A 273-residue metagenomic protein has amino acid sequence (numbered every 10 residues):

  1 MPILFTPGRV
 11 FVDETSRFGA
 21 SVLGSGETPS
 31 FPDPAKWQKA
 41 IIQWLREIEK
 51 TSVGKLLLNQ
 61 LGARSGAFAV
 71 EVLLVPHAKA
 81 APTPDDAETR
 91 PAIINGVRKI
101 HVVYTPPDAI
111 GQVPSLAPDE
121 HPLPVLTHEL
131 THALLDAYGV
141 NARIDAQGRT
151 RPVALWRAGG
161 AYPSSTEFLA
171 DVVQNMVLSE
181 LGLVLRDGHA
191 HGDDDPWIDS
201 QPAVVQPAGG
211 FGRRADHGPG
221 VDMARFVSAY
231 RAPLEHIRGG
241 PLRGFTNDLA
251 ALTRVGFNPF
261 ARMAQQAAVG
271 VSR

Functional and structural regions predicted by a protein language model:
M1-A92: A metal-dependent hydrolase signature that marks the N-terminal structural subdomain at the beginning of catalytic folds
M1-F18, I144-R273: Active-site or metal-binding loop neighborhoods of secreted/extracellular toxin and effector enzymes
F31, A35, K39, I48 (+3 more regions): Soluble non-cytosolic domains of exported or imported proteins
W37-W44, P122-L123, L130, T166-L169 (+1 more regions): Stable alpha-helical elements in mature extracytoplasmic
V53-H77, V140, V153, R186-W197 (+1 more regions): Short glycine-rich, low-complexity/disordered patches
L73-L123, L130-A137: Active-site scaffold of zinc-dependent metalloenzymes
D108-A117, D136-G160: Substrate-binding clefts and substrate-entry loops adjacent to catalytic sites of polymer-processing enzymes acting on
H132-V140, N175-S179: Glycine-rich, acidic and aromatic/proline-enriched surface loops and short helix-turn segments that act as binding
